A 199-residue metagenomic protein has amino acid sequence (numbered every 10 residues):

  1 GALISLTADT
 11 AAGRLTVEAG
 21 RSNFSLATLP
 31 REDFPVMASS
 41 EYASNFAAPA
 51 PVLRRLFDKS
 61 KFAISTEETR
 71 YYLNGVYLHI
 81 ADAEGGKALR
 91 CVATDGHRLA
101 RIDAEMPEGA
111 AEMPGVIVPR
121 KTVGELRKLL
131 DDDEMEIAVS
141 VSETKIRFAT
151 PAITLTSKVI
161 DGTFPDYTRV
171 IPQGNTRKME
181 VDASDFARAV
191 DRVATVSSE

Functional and structural regions predicted by a protein language model:
G1-E199: Structural preference for solvent-exposed beta-strand-turn elements and adjacent flexible terminal/loop segments within
